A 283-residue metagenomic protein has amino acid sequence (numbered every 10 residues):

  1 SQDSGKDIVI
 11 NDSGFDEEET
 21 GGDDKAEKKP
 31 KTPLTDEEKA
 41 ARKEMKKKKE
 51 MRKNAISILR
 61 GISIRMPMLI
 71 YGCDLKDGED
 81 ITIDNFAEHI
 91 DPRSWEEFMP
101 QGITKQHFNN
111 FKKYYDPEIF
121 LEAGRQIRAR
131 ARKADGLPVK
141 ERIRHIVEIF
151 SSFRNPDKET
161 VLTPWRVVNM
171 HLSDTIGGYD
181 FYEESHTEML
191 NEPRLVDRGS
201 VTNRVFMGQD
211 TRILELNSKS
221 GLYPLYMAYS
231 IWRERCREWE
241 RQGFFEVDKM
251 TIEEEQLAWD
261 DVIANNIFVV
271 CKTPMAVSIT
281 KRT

Functional and structural regions predicted by a protein language model:
S1-D7, N11-G14, R42-A258, V270-R282: Class I S-adenosyl-L-methionine
V9-I10, G14-K47: Non-catalytic protein-protein interaction scaffold segments in large eukaryotic complex-forming proteins
I263-A264: Conserved SF1/SF2 helicase motif Ia
I267: Short beta-strand element of Class I
